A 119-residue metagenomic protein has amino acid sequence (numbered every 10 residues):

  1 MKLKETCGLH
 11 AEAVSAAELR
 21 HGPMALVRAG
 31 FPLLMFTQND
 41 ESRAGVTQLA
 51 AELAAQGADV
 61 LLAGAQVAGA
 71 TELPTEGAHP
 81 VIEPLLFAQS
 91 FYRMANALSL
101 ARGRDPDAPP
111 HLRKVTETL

Functional and structural regions predicted by a protein language model:
M1-L119: A SIS-like phosphosugar-recognition module
